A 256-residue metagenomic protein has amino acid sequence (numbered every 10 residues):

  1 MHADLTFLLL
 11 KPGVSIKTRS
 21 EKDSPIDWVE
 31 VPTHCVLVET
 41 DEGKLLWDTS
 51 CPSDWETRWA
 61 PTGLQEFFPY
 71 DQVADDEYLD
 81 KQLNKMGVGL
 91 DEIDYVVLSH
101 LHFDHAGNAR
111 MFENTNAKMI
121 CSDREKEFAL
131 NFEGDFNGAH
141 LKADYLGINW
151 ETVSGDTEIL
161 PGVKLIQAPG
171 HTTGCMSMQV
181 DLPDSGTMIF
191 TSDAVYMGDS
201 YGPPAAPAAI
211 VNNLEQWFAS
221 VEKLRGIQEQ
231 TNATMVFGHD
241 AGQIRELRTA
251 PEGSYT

Functional and structural regions predicted by a protein language model:
M1-Y70, K223, Q230, R248-T256: Zn-dependent metallo-beta-lactamase
T18, D54-W59, F128-L130, M197-Y201: Short acidic/His/Gly/Ser-rich catalytic and metal-binding motifs that mark active-site loops of diverse hydrolases
T33-D41, A109-R110, S177-I189: Short amphipathic alpha-helices and their capping/turn segments at secondary-structure boundaries
K44, K118-M119, I189, M235: Hydrophobic "anchor" residues on beta-strands that sit immediately upstream of conserved functional sites
P52, F136, K142-D144, D156-E158 (+2 more regions): Metallo-beta-lactamase
D71-E92, M111, K118-Q167, N212-N232: Metallo-beta-lactamase
I93-D104: Metallo-beta-lactamase
G107-T115, E246-T249: Metal-dependent catalytic neighborhoods of phosphoester/phosphodiester hydrolases
